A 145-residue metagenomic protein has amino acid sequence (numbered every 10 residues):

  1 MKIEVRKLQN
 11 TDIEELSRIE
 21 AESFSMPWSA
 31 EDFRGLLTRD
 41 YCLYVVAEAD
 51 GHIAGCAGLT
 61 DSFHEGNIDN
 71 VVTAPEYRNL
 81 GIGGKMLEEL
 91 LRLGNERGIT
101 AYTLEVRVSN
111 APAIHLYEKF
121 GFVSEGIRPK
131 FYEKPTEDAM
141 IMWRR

Functional and structural regions predicted by a protein language model:
E4-E76, L87-E89, L93, R97 (+1 more regions): Acetyl-CoA-dependent GNAT
E20, S29, T103, P129-K130: Basic, alpha-helical helix-turn-helix
A30, R34, V108, F131-Y132: Conserved beta-strand edge residues that scaffold enzyme active sites
C42, A101-T103, R107, D138-R145: Conserved catalytic core of the tyrosine transesterase superfamily
N70-E88, R97, A101, R107-H115 (+2 more regions): Conserved glycine-rich acetyl-CoA-binding loop
Y77-L80, G84, P129-F131, D138-A139 (+1 more regions): Acyl-donor (CoA/ACP) binding surface of acyl/acetyltransferases
E105, E118, V123-M140: Conserved catalytic-core motifs of GNAT/GCN5-like acyltransferases
